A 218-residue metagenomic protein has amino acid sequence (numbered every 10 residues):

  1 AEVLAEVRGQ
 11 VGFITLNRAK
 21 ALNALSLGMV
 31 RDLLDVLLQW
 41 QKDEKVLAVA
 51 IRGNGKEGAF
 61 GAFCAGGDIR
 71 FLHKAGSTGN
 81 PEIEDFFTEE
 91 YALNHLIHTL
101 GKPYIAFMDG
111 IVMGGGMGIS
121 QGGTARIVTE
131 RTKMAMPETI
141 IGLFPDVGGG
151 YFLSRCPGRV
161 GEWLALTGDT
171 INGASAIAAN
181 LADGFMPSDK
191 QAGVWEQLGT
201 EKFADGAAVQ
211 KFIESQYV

Functional and structural regions predicted by a protein language model:
A1-R52: Conserved CoA-thioester-binding segment of acyl-CoA-metabolizing enzymes
I14, I51, D68, I119-S120 (+1 more regions): Hydrophobic/aromatic residues within transmembrane alpha-helices of multi-pass small-molecule transporters
V36, E89-L100: Catalytic-core regions built around general acid/base machinery
G53-A92, I140-G142: Glycine- (often His-adjacent) and acidic-residue-rich active-site loop that binds/positions the CoA thioester
I97-I141, W163-L164, G168-G173: Glycine-rich beta-to-alpha active-site loop
G123-D146, N180-W195: Gly/Pro- and small hydrophobic-enriched strand-loop and loop-to-helix capping segments that sit at the rims
G150-R159: Hydrophobic, secondary-structure "cap" segments at the distal end of domains
P187-V218: Amphipathic alpha-helical blocks and their helix-capping loop/short-beta junctions
